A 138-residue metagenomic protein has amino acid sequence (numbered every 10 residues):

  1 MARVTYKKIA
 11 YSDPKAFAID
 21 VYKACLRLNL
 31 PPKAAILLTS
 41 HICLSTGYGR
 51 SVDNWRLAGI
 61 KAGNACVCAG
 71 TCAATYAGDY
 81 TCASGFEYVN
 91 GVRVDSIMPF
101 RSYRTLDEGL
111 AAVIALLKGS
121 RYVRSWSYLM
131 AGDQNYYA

Functional and structural regions predicted by a protein language model:
M1-A138: Catalytic cores of secreted/periplasmic lytic hydrolases that degrade extracellular macromolecules
